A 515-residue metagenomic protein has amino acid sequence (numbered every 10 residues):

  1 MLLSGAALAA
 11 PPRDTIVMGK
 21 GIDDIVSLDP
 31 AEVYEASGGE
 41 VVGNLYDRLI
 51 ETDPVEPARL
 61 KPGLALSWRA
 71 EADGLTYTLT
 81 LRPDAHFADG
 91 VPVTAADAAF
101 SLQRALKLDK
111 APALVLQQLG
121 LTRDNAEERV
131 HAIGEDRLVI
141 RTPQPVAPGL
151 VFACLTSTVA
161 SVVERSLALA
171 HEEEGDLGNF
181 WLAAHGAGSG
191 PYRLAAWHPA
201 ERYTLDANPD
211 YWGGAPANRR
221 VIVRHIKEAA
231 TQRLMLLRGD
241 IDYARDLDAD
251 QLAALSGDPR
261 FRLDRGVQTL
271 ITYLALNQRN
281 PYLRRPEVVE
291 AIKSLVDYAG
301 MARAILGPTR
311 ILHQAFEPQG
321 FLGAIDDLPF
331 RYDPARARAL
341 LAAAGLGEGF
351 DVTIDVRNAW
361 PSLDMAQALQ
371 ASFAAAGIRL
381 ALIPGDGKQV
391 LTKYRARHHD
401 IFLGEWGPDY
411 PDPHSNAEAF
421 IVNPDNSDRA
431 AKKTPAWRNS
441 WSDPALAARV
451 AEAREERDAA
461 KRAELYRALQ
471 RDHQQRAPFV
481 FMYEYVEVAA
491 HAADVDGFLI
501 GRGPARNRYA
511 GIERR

Functional and structural regions predicted by a protein language model:
V17, T94-S101, E135-R141, G190-P191 (+7 more regions): Alpha-helical secondary-structure segments
G19-A72, Q103, H185-P191: N-terminal lobe/hinge region of extracytoplasmic solute-binding protein
D23-G39, K61-L66, V91, P148-S161 (+5 more regions): A structural "hinge/loop" feature
P54, C154-P216, R220, A230 (+2 more regions): Gly/Pro-rich hinge or "lid" segments in bacterial periplasmic/extracellular proteins
L66-P112, V139-R141, Q232-M235, Y282: Aromatic- and charge-enriched surface segment that lines or borders ligand/interaction sites
T80, Q117-A170: Surface-exposed binding/hinge segments that line and control ligand-binding clefts or catalytic entry sites
F180, N208-A254, R379-A381: Ligand-site clamp/hinge motif
H198, L295-A324, W360-Q370, T392-R515: Detector for C-terminal structural segments
